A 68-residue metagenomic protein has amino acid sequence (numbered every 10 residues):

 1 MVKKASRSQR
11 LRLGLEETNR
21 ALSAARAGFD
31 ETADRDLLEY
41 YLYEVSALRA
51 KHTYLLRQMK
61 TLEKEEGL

Functional and structural regions predicted by a protein language model:
M1-L68: Charge-rich amphipathic alpha-helical interaction elements
